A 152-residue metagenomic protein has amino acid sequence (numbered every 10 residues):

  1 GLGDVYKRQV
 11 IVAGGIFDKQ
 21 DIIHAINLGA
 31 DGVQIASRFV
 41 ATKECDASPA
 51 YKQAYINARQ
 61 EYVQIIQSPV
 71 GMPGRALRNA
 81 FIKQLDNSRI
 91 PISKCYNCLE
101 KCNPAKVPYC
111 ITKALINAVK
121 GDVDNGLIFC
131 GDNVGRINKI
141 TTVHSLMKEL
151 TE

Functional and structural regions predicted by a protein language model:
G1: Glycine-rich phosphate-binding loop
D4-K7, I11, F17-E152: Conserved active-site-proximal phosphate/metal-binding subdomains
